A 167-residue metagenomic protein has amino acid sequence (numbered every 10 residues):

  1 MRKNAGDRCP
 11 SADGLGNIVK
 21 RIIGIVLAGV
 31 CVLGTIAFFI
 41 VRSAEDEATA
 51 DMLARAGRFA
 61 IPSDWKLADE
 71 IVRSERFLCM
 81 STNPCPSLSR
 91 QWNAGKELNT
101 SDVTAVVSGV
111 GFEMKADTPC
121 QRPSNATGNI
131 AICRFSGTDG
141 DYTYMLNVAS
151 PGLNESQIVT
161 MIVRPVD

Functional and structural regions predicted by a protein language model:
M1-N17: N-terminal Lys/Arg-rich, disordered targeting/topogenic segments
C9, N17-P86: N-terminal leader/targeting segments
I71-E113: Terminal, regulation- and interaction-focused segments at domain boundaries
V103-D167: Extracytosolic low-complexity repeat regions of secreted or lipid-anchored proteins
